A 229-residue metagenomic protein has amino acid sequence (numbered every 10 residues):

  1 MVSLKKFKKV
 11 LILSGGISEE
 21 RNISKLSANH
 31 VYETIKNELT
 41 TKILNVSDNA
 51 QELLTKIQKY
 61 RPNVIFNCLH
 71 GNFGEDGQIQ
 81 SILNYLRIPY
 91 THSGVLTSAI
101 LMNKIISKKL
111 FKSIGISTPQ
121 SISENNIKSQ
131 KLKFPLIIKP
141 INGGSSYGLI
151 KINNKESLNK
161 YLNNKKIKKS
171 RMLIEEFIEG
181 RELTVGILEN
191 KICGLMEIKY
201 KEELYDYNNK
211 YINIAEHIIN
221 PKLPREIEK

Functional and structural regions predicted by a protein language model:
M1-L96, I100-M102, I106: ATP-binding N-terminal substructure of ATP-dependent carboxylate-amine bond-forming enzymes
M1-S14, I57-K59, I100-R181: Active-site nucleotide/adenylate-binding loops and adjacent lid/helix of ATP-dependent enzymes
I12, N153-I227: Phosphate-binding site of ATP-dependent enzymes
N22-K25, N29, K155, R225-K229: Electropositive phosphate-/nucleotide-binding environments in soluble metabolic enzymes
I43-N45, H92, Q120-S123, K151 (+2 more regions): Structural signal for conserved beta-strand scaffold positions within catalytic alpha/beta enzyme cores
